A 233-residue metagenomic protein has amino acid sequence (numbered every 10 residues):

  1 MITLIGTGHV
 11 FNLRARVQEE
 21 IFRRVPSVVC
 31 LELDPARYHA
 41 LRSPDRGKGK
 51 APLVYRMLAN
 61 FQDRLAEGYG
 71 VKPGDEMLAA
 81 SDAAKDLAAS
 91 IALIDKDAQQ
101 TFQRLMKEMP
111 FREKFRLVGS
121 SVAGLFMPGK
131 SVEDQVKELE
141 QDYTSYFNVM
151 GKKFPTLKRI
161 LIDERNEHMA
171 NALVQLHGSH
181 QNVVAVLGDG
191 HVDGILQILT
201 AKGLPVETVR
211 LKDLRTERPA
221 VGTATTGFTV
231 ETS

Functional and structural regions predicted by a protein language model:
M1-S233: Compositional signal for N-terminal targeting/processing segments
